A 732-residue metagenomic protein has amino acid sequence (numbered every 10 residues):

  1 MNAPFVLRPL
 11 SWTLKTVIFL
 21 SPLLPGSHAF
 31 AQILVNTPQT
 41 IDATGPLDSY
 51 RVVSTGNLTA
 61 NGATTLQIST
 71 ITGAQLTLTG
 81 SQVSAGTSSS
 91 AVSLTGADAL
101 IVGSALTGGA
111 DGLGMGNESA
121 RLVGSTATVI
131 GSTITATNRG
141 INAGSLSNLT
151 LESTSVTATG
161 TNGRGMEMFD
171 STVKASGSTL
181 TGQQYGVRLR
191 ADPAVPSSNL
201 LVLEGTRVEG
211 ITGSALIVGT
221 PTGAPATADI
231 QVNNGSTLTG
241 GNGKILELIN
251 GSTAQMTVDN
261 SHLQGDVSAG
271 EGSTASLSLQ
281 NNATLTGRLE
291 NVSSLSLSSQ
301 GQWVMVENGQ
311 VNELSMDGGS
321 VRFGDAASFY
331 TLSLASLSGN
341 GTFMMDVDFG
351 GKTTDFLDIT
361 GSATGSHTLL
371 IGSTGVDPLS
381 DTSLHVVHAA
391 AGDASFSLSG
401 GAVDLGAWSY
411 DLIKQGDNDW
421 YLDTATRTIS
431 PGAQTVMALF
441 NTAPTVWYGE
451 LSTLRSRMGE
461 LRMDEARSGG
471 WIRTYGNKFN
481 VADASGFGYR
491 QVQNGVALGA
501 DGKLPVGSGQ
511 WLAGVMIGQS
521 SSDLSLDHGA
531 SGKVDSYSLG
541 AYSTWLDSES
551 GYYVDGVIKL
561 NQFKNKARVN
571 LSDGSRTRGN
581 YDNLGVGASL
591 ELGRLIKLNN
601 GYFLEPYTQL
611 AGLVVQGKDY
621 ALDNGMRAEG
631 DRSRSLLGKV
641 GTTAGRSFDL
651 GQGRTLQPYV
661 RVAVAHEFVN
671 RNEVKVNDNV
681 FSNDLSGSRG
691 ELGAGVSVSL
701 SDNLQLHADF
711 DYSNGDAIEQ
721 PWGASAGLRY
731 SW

Functional and structural regions predicted by a protein language model:
N2-P4, L10, P46, M344-V347 (+4 more regions): Outer-membrane translocation/initiation segment of Type V secreted surface proteins
L34, T40-L47, R51-L66, T79-S89 (+11 more regions): Beta-strand-rich solenoid/repeat architectures in extracellular/passenger domains of polysaccharide-targeting enzymes
P46-L47, G210, G240-N242, T253-T354 (+4 more regions): Extracellular beta-solenoid/beta-roll
D266, M344, G469-R473, L512-M516 (+5 more regions): Residue-level detector of the transmembrane beta-barrel scaffold of outer-membrane proteins
T360, L461-R462, V492, G499-P505 (+9 more regions): Transmembrane beta-barrel domains of outer membrane proteins
R427-N600, D709-D711, D716-P721: Outer membrane beta-barrel translocator domains of Type V secretion systems
S522-K533, F563-V586, L613-G638, E667-V676 (+2 more regions): Extracellular/periplasm-exposed beta-strand and loop segments of Gram-negative cell-envelope proteins, dominated by
V614, R627-W732: Outer membrane beta-barrel transmembrane domains
